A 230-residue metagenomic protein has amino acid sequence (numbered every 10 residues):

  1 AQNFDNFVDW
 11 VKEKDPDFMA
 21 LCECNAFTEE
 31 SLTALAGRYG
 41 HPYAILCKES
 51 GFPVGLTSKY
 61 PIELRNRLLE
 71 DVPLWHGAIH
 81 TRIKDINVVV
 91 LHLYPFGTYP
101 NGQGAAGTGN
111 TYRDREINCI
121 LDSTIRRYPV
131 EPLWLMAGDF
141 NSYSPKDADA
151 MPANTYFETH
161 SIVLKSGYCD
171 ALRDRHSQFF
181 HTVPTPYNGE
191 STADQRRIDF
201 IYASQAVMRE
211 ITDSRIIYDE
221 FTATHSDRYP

Functional and structural regions predicted by a protein language model:
Q2, A26, G51, I62 (+4 more regions): Short, solvent-exposed loop/turn segments at secondary-structure junctions
Q2-K12: Short, acidic/polar
N6, S31-A34, Y112-R115, C119 (+4 more regions): Extracytoplasmic/secreted proteins, especially bacterial periplasmic and envelope-associated proteins
W10-E30, V88, R113-A150, A171 (+2 more regions): Active-site beta-strand/loop signature of hydrolases that rely on acidic residues for catalysis
K12-E13, A36-G37, K48-S50, P73-L74 (+5 more regions): Extracellular/periplasmic catalytic domains that process cell-envelope and extracellular macromolecules
F18, C22-P100: Structured beta-strand-rich core segments of catalytic domains in phosphoester-bond hydrolases
R67, R126-L135, S142-P230: Metal-dependent phosphoester-hydrolase catalytic domains
L93-R115, S144-D149: Surface-exposed cleft-lining segments at the edges of enzyme active sites
